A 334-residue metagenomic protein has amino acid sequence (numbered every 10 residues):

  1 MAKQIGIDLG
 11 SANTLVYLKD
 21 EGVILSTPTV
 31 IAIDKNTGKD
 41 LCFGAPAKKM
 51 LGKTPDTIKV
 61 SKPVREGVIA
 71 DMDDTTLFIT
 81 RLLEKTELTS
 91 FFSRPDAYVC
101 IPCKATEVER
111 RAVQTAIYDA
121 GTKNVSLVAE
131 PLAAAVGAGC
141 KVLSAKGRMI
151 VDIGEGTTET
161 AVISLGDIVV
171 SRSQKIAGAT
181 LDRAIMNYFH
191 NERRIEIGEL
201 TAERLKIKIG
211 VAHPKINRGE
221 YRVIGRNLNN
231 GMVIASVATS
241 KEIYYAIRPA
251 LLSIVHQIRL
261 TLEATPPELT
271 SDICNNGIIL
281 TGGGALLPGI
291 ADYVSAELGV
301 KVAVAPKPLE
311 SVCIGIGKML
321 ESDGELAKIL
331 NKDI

Functional and structural regions predicted by a protein language model:
M1-E155, A161-I278, A285-I334: Nucleotide/phosphate-binding catalytic cleft detector across ATP-hydrolyzing and phosphate-transferring enzymes
